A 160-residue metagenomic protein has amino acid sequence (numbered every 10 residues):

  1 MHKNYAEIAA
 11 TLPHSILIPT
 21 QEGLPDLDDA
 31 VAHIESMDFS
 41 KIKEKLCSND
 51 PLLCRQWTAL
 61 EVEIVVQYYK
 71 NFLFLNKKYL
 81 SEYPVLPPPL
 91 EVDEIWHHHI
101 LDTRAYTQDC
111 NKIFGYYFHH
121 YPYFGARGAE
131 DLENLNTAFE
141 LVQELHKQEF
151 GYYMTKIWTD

Functional and structural regions predicted by a protein language model:
M1-D160: Intrinsically disordered, low-complexity, repeat-rich regions that form long N- or C-terminal tails or large
